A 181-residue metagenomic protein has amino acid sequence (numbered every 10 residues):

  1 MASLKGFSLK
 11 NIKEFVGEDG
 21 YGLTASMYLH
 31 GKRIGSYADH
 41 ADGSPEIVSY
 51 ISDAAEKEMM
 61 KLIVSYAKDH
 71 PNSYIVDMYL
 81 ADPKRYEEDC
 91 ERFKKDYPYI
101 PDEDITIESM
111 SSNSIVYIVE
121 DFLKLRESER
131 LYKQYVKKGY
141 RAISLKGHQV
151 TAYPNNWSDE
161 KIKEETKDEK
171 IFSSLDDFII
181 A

Functional and structural regions predicted by a protein language model:
M1-A181: Terminal leader/tail segments of proteins
